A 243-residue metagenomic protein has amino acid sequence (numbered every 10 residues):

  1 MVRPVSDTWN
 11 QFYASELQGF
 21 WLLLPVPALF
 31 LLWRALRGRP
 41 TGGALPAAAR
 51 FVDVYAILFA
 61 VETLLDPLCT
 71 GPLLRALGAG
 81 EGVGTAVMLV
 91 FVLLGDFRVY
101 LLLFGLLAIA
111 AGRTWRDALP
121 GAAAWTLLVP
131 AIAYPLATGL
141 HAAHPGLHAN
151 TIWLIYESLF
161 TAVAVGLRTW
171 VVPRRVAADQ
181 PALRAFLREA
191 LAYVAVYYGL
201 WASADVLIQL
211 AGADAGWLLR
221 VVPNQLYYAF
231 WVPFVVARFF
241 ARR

Functional and structural regions predicted by a protein language model:
M1-L31: Hydrophobic transmembrane alpha-helical segments in integral membrane proteins
Y13, L17-L24, L140-W170: Extracellular-loop-to-transmembrane junctions of the mid-late helices
P25-V26, V92-Y100, L154-V172, L226-V232: Generic alpha-helical transmembrane segments
L29-R39, T70-L73, A86-A143, R168-V172 (+1 more regions): Internal transmembrane alpha-helix with an interfacial aromatic "cap," most often the third helix
T41-F59, T114-A124, A182-Y193: Membrane-interfacial loop-to-transmembrane alpha-helix junctions, especially the N-terminal start
R50-R75, A124-Y134, V194-L207: Hydrophobic alpha-helical transmembrane segments of multi-pass membrane proteins
P67-G80, Y134-H148, P173-R175, A202-D214: Juxtamembrane "helix-exit" motif on the non-cytosolic side of transmembrane helices
A164-R175, P181-R243: C-terminal transmembrane-bundle signature of multipass membrane proteins, characterized by strong activation on
